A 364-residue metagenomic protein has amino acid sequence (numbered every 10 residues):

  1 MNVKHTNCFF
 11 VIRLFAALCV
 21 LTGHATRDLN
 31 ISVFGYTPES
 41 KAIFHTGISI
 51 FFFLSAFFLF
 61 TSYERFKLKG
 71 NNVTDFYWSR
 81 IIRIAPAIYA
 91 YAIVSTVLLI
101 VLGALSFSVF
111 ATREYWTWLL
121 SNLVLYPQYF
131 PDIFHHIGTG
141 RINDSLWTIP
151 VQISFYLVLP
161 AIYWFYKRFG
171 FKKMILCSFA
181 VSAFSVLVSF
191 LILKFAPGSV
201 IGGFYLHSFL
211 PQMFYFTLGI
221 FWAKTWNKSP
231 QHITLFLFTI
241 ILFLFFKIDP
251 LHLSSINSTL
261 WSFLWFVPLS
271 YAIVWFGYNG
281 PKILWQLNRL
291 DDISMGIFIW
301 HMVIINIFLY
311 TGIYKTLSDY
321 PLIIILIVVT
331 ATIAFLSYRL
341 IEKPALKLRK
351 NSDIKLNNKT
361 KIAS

Functional and structural regions predicted by a protein language model:
T6-N7, Y36-I48, I137-V151, L191-Y215 (+3 more regions): Interfacial loop-to-helix transition and helix-capping segments at the boundaries of transmembrane helices
N7-R65, A85-I88, I297-M302: Functionally critical transmembrane alpha-helices in membrane proteins and complexes, commonly lining
L18-A25, V97, A180-L193, T239-L251 (+1 more regions): Aromatic-anchored segments of alpha-helical transmembrane domains
G47-I82, A87-V109, I304, I341-K350: Juxtamembrane transmembrane-helix termini
I84-V151, S262-F276: Membrane-interface helix-loop-helix regions
I153-F184, F221-F236, Y314-D319: Solvent-exposed interhelical
I241-K343: Alpha-helical transmembrane segments of multi-pass integral membrane proteins
A345-S364: Membrane-proximal cytoplasmic C-terminal regulatory module of class A 7TM GPCRs
